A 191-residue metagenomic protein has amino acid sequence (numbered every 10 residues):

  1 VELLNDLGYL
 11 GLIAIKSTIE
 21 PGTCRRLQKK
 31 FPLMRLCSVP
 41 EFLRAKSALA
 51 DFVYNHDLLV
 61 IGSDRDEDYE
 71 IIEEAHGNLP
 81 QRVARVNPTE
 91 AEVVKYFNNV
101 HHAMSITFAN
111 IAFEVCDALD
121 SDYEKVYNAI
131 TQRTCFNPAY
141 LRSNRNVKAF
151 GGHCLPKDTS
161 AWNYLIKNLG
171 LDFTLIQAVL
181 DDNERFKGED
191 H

Functional and structural regions predicted by a protein language model:
V1, C24, Y69, V94 (+4 more regions): A general structural signal for well-ordered alpha-helical segments in protein cores
V1-S47: Rossmann-like NAD(P)(H) cofactor-binding subdomain of soluble oxidoreductases
G8-L12, H56, D172: Short, surface-exposed connector motifs at secondary-structure boundaries
I13, S17, G62, H102 (+1 more regions): Short gly/ser-rich anion-binding loops that grip negatively charged ligand groups
P21, A91-V94, L180: An alpha-helix initiation/capping motif
Q28-V39, R44-P138, L165-L171: Internal alpha-helical scaffold of NAD(P)-dependent oxidoreductase catalytic cores
D117-H191: NAD(P)-dependent Rossmann-like dehydrogenase/reductase catalytic/cofactor-binding core
